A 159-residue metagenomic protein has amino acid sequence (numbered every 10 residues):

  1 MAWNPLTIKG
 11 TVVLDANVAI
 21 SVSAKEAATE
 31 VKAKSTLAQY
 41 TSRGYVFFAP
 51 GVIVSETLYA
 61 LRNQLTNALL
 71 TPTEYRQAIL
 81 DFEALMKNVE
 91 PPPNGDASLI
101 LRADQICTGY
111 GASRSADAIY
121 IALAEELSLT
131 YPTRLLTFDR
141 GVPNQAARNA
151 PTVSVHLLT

Functional and structural regions predicted by a protein language model:
M1-T11, I121-A122, E126-T159: Acidic, PIN/NYN-like endoribonuclease modules and their adjacent C-terminal/linker elements
M1-V52, Q64-Q77: Short, well-structured N-terminal submotif of metal-dependent ribonuclease cores
L14, A49, N94, S115-A118 (+1 more regions): Short beta-strand scaffold positions
S21-S23, A60, Q145-A146: Residues that scaffold the ATP/ADP-binding catalytic core of kinase and kinase-like folds
R43-F47, C107-A112: A short glycine/serine-rich beta->alpha loop
A60-N94: Helix-adjacent hinge/juxtasegments
S98-L101, I106, A112-Y131, G141: Acidic, metal-associated active-site segment
